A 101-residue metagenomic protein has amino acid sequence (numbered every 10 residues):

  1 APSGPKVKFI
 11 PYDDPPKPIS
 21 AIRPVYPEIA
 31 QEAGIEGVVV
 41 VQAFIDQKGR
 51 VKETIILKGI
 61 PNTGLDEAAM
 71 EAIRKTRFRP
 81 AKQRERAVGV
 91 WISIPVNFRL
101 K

Functional and structural regions predicted by a protein language model:
A1-E32, E71-K75, I94: Acidic, low-complexity proline/glycine/alanine-rich linker and hinge segments
P16-K17, L65, A69, L100: Low-complexity, compositionally biased segments
I19, L57-K58, N97: Residue-level detector of conserved, well-ordered beta-strand and adjacent loop positions that form binding/recognition
I29, A33-V40, I45-K82, G89: A short, well-structured alpha-helical segment
P80-K101: Cysteine/selenocysteine-centered motifs that mediate thiol-based redox chemistry or coordinate metal-sulfur cofactors
